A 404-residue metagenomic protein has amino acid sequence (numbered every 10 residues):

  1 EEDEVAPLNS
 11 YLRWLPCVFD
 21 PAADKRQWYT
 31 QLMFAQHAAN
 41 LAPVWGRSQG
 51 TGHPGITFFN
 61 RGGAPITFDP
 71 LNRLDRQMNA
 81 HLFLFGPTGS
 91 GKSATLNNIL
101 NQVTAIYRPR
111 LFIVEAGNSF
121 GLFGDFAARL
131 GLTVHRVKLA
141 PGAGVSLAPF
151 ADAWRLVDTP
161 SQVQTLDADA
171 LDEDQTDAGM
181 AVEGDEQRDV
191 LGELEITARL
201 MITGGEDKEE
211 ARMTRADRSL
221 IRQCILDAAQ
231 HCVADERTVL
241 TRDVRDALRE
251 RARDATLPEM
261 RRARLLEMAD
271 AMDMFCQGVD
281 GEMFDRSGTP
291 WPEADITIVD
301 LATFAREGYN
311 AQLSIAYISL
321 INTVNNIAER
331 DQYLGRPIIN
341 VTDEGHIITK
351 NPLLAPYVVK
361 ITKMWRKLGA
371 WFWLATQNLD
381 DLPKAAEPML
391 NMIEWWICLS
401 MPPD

Functional and structural regions predicted by a protein language model:
E1-S10: Conserved ASCE P-loop ATPase motor domains encompassing nucleic-acid-directed helicases/translocases
N9-I66, N72, G121, D125-T133 (+2 more regions): P-loop NTPase motor domains
L84: Hydrophobic anchor at the beta1->P-loop junction of P-loop NTPases
G89: Walker A (P-loop) phosphate-binding loop of P-loop NTPases
K92: Conserved lysine of the Walker
T95: Hydrophobic positions on the alpha1 helix immediately C-terminal to the Walker A/P-loop
Q102-F112, L130-T133: Post-Walker A helix-loop "phosphate-sensing" segment adjacent to the P-loop in P-loop NTPases
T133-H135, A386-L399: A short helix-turn-beta junction within AAA+ P-loop NTPase domains corresponding to the substrate/partner-engaging
